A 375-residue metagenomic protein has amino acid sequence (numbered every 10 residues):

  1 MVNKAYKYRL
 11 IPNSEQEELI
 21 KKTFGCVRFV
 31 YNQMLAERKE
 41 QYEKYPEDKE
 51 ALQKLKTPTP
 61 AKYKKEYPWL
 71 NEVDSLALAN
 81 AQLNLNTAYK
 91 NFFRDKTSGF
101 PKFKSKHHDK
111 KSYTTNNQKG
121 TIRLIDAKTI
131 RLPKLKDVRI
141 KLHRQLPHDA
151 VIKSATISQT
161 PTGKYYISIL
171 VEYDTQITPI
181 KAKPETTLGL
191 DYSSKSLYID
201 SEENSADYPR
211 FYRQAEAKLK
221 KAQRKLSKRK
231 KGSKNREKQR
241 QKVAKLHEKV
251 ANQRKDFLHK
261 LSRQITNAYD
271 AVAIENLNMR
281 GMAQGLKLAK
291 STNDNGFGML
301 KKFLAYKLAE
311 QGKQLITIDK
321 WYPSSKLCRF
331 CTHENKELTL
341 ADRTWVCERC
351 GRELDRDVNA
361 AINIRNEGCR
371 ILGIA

Functional and structural regions predicted by a protein language model:
M1-A375: Nucleic-acid substrate recognition interfaces
